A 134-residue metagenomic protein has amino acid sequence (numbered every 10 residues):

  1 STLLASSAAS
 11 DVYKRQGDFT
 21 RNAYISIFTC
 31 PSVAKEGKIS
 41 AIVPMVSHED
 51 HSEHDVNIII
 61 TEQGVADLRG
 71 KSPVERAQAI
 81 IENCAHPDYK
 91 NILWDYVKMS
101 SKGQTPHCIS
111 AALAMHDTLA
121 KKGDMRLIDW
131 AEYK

Functional and structural regions predicted by a protein language model:
S1-A9, Y13: Single conserved hydrophobic/aromatic residue that forms the stacking wall/gate of nucleotide- or nucleobase-binding
D18-I25, T29-K134: Metallocofactor- and cofactor-centric catalytic cores in central/energy metabolism, strongly enriched
